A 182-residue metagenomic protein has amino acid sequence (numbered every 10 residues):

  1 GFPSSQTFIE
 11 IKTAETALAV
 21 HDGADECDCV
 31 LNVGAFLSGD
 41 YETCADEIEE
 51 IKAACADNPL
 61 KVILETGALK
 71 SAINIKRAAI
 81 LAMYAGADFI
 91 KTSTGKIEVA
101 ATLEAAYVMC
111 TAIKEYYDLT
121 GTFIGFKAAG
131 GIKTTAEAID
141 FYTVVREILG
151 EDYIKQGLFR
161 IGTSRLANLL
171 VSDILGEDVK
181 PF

Functional and structural regions predicted by a protein language model:
G1-F126, K133-S164, N168, S172-F182: Alpha/beta enzyme core
